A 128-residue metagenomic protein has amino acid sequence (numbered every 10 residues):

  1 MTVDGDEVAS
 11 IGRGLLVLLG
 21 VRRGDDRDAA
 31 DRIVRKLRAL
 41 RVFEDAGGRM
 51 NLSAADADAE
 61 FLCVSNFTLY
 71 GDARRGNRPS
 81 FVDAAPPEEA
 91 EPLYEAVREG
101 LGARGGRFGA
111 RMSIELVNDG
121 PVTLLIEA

Functional and structural regions predicted by a protein language model:
M1-G100, D119, T123-L125: Short Lys/Arg-rich amphipathic alpha-helical segments
G106-A128: C-terminal or internal capping secondary-structure element at the end of a domain, subdomain, or sheet
